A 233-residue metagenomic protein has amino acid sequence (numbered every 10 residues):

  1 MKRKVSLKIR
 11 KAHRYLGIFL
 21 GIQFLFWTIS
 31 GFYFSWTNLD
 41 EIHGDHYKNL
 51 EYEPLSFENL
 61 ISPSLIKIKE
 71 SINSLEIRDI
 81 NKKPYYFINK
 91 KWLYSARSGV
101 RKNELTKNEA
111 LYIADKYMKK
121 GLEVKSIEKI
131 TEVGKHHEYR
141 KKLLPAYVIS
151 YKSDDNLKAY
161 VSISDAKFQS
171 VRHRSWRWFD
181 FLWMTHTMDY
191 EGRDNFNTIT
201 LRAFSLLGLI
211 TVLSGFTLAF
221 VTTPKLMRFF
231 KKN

Functional and structural regions predicted by a protein language model:
M1-N233: Conserved histidines in hydrophobic membrane contexts and catalytic metal-binding motifs
